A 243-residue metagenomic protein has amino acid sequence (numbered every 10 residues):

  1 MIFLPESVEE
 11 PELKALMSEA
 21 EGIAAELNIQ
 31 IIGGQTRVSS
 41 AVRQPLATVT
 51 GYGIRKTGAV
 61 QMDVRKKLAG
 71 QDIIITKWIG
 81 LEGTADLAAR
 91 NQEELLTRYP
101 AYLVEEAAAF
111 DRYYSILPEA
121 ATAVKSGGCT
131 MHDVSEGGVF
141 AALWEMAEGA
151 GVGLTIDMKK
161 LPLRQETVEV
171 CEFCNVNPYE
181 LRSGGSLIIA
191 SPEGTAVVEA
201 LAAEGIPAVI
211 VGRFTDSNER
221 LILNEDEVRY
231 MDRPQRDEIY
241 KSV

Functional and structural regions predicted by a protein language model:
I2-A88, R213: Glycine-rich anion-binding loops of enzyme active sites
P5-V8, A107-R182: Active-site-proximal betaalpha loop/short-helix elements that scaffold phosphoryl/nucleotidyl transfer chemistry
L16, A20, L143, T167 (+1 more regions): Aromatic/hydrophobic pocket-lining residues that form π-stacking "cages" and hydrophobic walls in ligand
A24, S39-Q44, V64-L68, T122-K125 (+5 more regions): Solvent-exposed alpha-helices and their adjacent loops that cap or buttress functional pockets in soluble metabolic
T48-K66, A101-A123: Active-site glycine-rich loop that binds ribose-phosphate moieties when present
A85-A101: Short, compositionally biased
A190-A196: Helix N-cap motif at beta-to-alpha junctions
A202-V243: Acidic, Ser/Thr/Pro-rich beta/coil linker or hinge segments at domain junctions
